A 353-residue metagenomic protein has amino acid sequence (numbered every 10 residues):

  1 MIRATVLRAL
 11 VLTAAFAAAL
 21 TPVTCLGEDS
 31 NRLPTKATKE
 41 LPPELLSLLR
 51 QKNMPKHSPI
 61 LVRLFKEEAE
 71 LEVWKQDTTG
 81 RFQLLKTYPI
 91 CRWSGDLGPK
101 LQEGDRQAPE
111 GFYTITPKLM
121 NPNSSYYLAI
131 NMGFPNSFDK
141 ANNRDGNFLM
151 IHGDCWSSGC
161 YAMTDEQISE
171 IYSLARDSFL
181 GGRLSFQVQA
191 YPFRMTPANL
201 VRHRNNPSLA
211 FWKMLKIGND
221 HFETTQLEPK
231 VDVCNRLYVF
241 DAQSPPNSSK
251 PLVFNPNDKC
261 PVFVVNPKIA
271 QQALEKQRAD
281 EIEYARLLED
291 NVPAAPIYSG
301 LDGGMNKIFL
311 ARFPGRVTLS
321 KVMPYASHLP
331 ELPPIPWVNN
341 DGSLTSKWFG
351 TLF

Functional and structural regions predicted by a protein language model:
M1-V11: Bacterial N-terminal signal peptides that target proteins for export
A9-T21: Bacterial N-terminal signal peptides
C25-G27: Boundary at the C-terminal end of the N-terminal hydrophobic targeting segment
P43-L61, V73-K75, R92-E103, E110-T116 (+2 more regions): N-terminal post-signal-peptidase region of extra-cytosolic proteins
D77-W93: Short Gly/aromatic-enriched secondary-structure transition segments
G104-C260: Exported/periplasmic cell-wall-interacting domains
T196-F353: Low-complexity, Gly/Ser/Thr/Pro-rich intrinsically disordered linker/tail segments
